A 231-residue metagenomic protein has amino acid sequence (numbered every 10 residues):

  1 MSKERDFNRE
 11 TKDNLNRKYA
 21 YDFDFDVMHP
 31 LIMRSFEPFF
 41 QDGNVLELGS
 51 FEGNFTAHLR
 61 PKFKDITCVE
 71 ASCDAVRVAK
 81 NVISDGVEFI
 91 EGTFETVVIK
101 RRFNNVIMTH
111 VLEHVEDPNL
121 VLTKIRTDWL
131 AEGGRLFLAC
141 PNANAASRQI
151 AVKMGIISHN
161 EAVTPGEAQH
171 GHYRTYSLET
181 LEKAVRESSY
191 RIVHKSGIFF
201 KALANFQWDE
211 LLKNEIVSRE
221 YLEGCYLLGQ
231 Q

Functional and structural regions predicted by a protein language model:
M1-T109, N119-L122, L138, G197-E210 (+1 more regions): Conserved N-terminal segment of class I S-adenosyl-L-methionine
R17, T127-L130, H159-T164: Membrane-interface segments of envelope glycosyltransferases acting on lipid-linked substrates or membrane lipids
H110-H114: Short catalytic micro-motifs in class I SAM-dependent methyltransferases
N119-R135: A short glycine-rich, Lys/Arg-flanked "PGG" loop and its adjoining helix->strand segment in the class I
G133, N144-A146, F199-L203: Feature marks short, surface-exposed loop/turn motifs that line or immediately flank catalytic pockets and channel
F137-N160: Conserved class I S-adenosyl-L-methionine
H159-N160, T164-T180: Acceptor-substrate binding/catalytic loop of class I
L178-S196: A SAM-dependent methyltransferase catalytic signature shared across enzymes that methylate proteins
